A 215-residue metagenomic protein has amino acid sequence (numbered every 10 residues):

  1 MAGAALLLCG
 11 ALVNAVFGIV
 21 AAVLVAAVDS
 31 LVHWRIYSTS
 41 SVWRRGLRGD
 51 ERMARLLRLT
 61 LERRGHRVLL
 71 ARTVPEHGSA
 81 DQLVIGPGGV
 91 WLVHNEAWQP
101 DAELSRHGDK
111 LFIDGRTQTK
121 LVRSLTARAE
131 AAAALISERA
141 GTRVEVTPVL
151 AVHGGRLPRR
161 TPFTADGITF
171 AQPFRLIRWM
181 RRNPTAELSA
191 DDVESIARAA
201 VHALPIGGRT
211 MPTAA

Functional and structural regions predicted by a protein language model:
M1-G78, I85-G88, I113-A215: Surface-exposed interaction regions that form or flank ligand-binding interfaces
I85-D109: Active-site beta-strand-loop-beta-strand hairpin of nuclease catalytic cores that positions key catalytic residues
